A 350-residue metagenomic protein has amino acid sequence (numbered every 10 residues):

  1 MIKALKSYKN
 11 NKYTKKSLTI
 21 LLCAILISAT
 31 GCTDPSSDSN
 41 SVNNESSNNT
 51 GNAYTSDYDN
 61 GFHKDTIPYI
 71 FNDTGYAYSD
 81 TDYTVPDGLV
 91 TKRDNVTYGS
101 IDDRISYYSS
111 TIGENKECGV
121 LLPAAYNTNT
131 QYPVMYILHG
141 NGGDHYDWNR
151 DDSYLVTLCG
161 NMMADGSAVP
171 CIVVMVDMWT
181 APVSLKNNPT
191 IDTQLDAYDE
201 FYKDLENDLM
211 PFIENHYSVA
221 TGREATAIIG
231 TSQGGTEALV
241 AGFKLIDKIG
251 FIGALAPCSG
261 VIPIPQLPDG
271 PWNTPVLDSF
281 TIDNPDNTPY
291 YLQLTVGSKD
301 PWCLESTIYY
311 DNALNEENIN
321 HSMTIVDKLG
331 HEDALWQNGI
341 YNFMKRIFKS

Functional and structural regions predicted by a protein language model:
L5-L18: Bacterial N-terminal signal peptides that target proteins for export
S17-I25: Sec-dependent signal peptide hydrophobic core
S28-G31: C-terminal motif of bacterial Sec signal peptides marking the signal peptidase cleavage site
T33-P35: Bacterial signal peptide processing site
N40-S350: Non-catalytic cap/lid and distal C-terminal segments of serine-dependent acyl enzymes
